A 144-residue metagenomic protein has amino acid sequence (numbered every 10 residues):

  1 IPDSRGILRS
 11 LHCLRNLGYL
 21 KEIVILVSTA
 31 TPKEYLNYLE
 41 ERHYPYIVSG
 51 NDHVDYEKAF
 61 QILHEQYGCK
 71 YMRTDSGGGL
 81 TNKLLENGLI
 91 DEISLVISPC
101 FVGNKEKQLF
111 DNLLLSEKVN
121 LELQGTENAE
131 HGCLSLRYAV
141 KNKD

Functional and structural regions predicted by a protein language model:
I1-D144: Enzymes that bind and transform nitrogen-containing heteroaromatic metabolites
